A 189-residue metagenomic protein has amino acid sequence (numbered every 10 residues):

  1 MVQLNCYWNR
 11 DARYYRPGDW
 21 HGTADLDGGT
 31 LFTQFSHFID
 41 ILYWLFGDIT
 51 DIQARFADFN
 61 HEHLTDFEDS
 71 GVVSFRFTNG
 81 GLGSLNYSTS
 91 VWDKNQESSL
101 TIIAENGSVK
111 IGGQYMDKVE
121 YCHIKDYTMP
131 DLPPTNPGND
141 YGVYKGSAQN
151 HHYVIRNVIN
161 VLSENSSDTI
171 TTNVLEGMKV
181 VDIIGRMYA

Functional and structural regions predicted by a protein language model:
M1-L64: Predominantly a Rossmann-like dinucleotide-binding segment in NAD(P)-dependent oxidoreductases
N5-R10, D58, N106-S108, Y115 (+2 more regions): Short, flexible active-site-adjacent loop segments at beta-strand->alpha-helix junctions, enriched in small/polar
L26-T33, G142-N150, T172-L175: Short, surface-exposed alpha-helical recognition segments that flank or form part of ligand/macromolecule-binding
F35-L42, G112, H151-I155, G177-V180: A structural signal for well-ordered alpha-helical scaffolds and beta->alpha junctions
H63-D66, N79-Y153, I170: NAD(P)-dinucleotide binding in Rossmann-like oxidoreductases
D69: Ligand/cofactor pocket segment of small-molecule handling proteins
V73-F75: Short beta-strand scaffold segments in enzyme catalytic cores
T78, Y153-A189: C-terminal helix-rich "cap/oligomerization" subdomain common to oxidoreductases
